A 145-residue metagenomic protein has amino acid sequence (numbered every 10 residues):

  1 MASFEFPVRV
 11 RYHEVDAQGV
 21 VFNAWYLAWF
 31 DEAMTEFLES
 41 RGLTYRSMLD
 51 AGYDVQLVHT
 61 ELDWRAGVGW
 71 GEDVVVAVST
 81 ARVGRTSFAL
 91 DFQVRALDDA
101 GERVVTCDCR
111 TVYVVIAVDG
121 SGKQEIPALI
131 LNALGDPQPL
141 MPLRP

Functional and structural regions predicted by a protein language model:
M1-L57, I116-P145: Hot-dog-fold acyl-thioester-processing enzymes
S3-F6, W64, V68-D73, A81-P145: HotDog/MaoC-like acyl-thioester-processing domains
A51, V58, V74, F88: Exposed loop/turn and edge beta-strand positions of beta-sandwich/beta-sheet ligand-binding modules
H59-D63: Short alpha-helix capping/helix-loop boundary micro-motifs
